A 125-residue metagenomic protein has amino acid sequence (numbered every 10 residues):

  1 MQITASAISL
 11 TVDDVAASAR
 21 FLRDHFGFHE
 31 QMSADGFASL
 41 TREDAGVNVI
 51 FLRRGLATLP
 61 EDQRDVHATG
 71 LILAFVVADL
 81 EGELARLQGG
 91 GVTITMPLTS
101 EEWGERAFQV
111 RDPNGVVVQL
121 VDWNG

Functional and structural regions predicted by a protein language model:
M1-S6, H29-V76, G82-R111, D122-G125: Vicinal oxygen chelate
S18-R23, L87, G115: Conserved active-site tyrosine of GNAT-family acetyltransferases
V117-L120: Short glycine-/small-residue motifs
